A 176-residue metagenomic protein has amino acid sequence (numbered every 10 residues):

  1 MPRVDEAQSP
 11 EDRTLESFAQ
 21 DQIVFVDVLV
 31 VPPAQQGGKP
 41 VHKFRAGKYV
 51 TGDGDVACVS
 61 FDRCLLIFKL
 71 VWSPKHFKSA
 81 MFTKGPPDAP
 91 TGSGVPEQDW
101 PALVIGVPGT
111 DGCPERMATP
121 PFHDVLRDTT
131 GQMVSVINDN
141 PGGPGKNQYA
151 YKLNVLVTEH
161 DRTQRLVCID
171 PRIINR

Functional and structural regions predicted by a protein language model:
M1-E16, V134: Intrinsic-disorder-driven secretion/translocation and chaperone-binding regions of pathogen effectors and toxins
V4-E6, G47-G52, T83-Q132: Surface-exposed intrinsically disordered loops and tails
D5, G112-R176: Extracellular/periplasmic metallocenter environments
Q8, C64-I67, K152: A short, Gly/Thr-enriched small/hydrophobic beta-strand-prone motif that recurs across taxa
S9-F61: N-terminal edge beta-strand
L29, K69-V71, N154-L156: Residue-level recognition of well-ordered beta-strand positions that form the cores of beta-sheet-rich folds across
D55-H76: Beta-strand cores of secreted/periplasmic/IMS beta-sandwich domains, seen most often in copper-related folds
H76-K84: Short, hydrophobic/aromatic beta-strand segments
